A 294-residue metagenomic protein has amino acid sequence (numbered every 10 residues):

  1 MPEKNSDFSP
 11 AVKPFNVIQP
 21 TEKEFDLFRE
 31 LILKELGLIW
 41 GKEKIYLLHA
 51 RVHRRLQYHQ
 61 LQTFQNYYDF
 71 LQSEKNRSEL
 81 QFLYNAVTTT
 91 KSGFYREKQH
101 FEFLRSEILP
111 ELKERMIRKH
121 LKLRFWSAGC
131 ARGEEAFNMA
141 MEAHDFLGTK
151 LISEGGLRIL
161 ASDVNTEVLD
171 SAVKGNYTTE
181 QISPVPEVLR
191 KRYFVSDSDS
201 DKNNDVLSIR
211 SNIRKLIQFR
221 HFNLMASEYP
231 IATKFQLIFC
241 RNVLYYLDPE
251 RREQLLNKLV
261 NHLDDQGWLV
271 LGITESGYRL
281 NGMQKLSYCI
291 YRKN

Functional and structural regions predicted by a protein language model:
P2-W126, G272: Conserved AdoMet
R105, A140-H144, V260: A structural alpha-helix within SAM-dependent methyltransferase catalytic domains
H120-G133, F137, R158-L160: Conserved class I S-adenosyl-L-methionine
A128, T149-F235, F239, V243-L247 (+3 more regions): Extended basic-aromatic, gly/pro-enriched interface segments that bind polyanionic ligands
R132-L151: Conserved SAM-binding loop of SAM-dependent methyltransferases across substrates and taxa, primarily the Class I
E253-D265: A short glycine-rich, Lys/Arg-flanked "PGG" loop and its adjoining helix->strand segment in the class I
Q266-I273: Conserved beta-strand signature within the Rossmann-like core of class I S-adenosyl-L-methionine
E275-N294: Class I S-adenosyl-L-methionine
